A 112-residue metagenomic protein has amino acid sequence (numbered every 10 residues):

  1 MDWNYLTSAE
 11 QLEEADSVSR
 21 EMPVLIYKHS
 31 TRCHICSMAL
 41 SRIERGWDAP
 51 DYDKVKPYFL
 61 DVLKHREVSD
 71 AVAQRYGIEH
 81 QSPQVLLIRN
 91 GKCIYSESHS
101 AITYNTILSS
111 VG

Functional and structural regions predicted by a protein language model:
M1-M22: N-terminal leader/targeting and pre-domain segments
A15-A49: Local sequence-structure signature of Cys/Sec-based thiol-disulfide redox active-site neighborhoods
K28, Y52-S69: Thiol-based oxidoreductase modules, predominantly thioredoxin-like and allied folds used for disulfide exchange
W47-D53, T106-S109: Short cysteine/histidine-rich metal-coordination sites, predominantly Zn2+-binding motifs
Y76-R89: Structural micro-motif
L87-G112: Non-catalytic, surface beta->alpha helical segment in thiol-disulfide oxidoreductase systems
